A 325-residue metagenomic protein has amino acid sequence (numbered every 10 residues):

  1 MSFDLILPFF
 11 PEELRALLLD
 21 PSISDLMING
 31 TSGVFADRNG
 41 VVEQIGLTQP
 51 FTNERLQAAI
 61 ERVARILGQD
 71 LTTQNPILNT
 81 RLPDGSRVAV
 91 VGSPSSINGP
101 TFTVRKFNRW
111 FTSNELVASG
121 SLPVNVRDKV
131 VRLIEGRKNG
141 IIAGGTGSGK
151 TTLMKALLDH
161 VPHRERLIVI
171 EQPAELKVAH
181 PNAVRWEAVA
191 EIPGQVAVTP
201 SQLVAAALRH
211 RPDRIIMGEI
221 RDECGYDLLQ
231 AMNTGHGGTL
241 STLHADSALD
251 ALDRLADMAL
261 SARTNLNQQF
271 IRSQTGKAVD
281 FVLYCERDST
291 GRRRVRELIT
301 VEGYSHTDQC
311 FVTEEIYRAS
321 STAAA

Functional and structural regions predicted by a protein language model:
M1-S24, L67-N75: Phosphate-interacting basic helix/loop segments used at nucleotide- and nucleic-acid interfaces
L26, V90, I215, H236 (+1 more regions): Residue-level signature of catalytic and energy-coupling elements of molecular machines, predominantly ATP/GTP-dependent
G33, D37, E43-G136: P-loop NTP-binding catalytic core
L133, G145-T146: P-loop (Walker A) phosphate-binding loop of NTP-binding proteins
R137-G140, A156-G276, Y284-R287: Switch/coupling sub-region of P-loop NTPases
K150: Conserved lysine of the Walker
L153: Hydrophobic positions on the alpha1 helix immediately C-terminal to the Walker A/P-loop
G276-A325: Conserved P-loop NTPase
